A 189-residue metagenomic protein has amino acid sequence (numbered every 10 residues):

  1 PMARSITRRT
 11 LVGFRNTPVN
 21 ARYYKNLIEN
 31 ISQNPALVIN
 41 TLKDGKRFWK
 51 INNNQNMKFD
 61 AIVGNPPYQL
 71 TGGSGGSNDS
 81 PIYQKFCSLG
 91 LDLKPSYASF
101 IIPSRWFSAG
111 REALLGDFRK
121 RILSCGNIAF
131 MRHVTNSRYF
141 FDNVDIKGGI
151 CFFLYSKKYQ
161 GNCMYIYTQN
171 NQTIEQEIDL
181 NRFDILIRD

Functional and structural regions predicted by a protein language model:
P1-F130, N136, F140, G149-F152 (+2 more regions): SAM-dependent methyltransferase catalytic region
T173-D189: A conserved active-site cap/scaffold subdomain adjacent to cofactor or substrate pockets
